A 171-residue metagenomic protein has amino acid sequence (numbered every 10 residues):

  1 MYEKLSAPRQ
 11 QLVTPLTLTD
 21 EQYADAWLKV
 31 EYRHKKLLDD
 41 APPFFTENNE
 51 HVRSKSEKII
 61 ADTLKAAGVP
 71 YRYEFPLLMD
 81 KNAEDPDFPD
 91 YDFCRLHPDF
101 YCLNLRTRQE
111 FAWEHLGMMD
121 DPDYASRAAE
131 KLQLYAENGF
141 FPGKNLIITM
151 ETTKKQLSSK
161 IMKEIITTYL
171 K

Functional and structural regions predicted by a protein language model:
M1-Y73: Solvent-exposed, charged helical/coil patches that constitute nucleic-acid or partner-interaction surfaces
E47-S54, D121-A125, E151-T152: Short, charged/polar micro-motifs that form catalytic or ligand-binding hotspots
V52, K65, V69-R106: Active-site metal-binding core of divalent-cation-utilizing nuclease and nuclease-like domains
V69, Q109, F141-K144: Short glycine-/polar-rich loops that comprise or flank the Walker A/P-loop and associated switch/sensor motifs
L77-D80, M118, T153-K154: Short, solvent-exposed loop/turn segments at secondary-structure junctions
H97-E130: Short beta-strand-loop-alpha-helix junction that forms the active-site gateway of nucleic-acid-processing nucleases
M119, D123-P142, T153: C-terminal structured domain segments
E137-K171: Basic, glycine-rich
